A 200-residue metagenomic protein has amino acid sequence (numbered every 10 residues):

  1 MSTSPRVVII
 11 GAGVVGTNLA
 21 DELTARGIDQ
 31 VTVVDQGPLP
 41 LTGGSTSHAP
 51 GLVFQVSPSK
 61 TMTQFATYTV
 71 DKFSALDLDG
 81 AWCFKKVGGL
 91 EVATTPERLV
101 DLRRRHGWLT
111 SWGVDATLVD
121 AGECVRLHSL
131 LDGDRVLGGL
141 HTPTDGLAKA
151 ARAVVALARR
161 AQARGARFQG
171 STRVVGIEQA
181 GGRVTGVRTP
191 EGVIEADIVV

Functional and structural regions predicted by a protein language model:
S2-V15, T32: Beta1/beta-strand and adjacent pyrophosphate-binding region of the FAD-binding site in flavoprotein oxidoreductases
V8-I10, V34, I194-V200: Short hydrophobic core segments
A20, T24, R160: Gly/Ala-rich phosphate-binding loop of Rossmann-like dinucleotide-binding domains, activating on the conserved
T24-S45: Glycine-rich FAD pyrophosphate-binding loop
Q30-V31, A116, V199: Hydrophobic anchor at the start of a short beta-strand that flanks the dinucleotide cofactor-binding loop
P50-L127: Dinucleotide-binding Rossmann-like beta1-alpha1 core, especially the glycine-rich loop that anchors the ADP
E97, L130-V136, E178-T185: A short, glycine/Asx- and small/polar-enriched loop/turn that sits immediately N-terminal to a beta-strand
L140-I198: Helical element adjacent to the flavin cofactor pocket in flavoenzyme catalytic cores
